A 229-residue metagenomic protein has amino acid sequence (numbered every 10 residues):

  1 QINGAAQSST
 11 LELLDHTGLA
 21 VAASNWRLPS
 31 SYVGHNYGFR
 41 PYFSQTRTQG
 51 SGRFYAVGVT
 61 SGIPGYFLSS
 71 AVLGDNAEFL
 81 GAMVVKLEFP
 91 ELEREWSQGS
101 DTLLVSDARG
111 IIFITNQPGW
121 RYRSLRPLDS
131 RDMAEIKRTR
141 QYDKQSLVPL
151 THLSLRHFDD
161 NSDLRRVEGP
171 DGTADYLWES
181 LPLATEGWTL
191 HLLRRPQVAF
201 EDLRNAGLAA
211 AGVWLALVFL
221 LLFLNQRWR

Functional and structural regions predicted by a protein language model:
Q1-A5, A82-T139: Solvent-exposed, extracytoplasmic
S8-T10, F67-L68, S100-T102: Short loop/turn microsegments at loop-to-beta-strand junctions
L11-G18, A23, T102-I112: Short hydrophobic alpha-helical segments used for membrane anchoring or interfacial signaling
L14, L73, S106, R140-D143: Hydrophobic alpha-helical segments, especially N-terminal targeting/anchoring helices
A23-E95: Extracytoplasmic/periplasmic ligand-binding sensor regions of membrane-associated signaling proteins
R27-V57, R121-E168: Extracytoplasmic/periplasmic sensor domains and loops in membrane signaling proteins
E135-L208: Extracellular/periplasmic juxtamembrane segments that couple receptor/chemosensory ectodomains to their
P196-R229: Cytoplasm-proximal transmembrane signaling helix
